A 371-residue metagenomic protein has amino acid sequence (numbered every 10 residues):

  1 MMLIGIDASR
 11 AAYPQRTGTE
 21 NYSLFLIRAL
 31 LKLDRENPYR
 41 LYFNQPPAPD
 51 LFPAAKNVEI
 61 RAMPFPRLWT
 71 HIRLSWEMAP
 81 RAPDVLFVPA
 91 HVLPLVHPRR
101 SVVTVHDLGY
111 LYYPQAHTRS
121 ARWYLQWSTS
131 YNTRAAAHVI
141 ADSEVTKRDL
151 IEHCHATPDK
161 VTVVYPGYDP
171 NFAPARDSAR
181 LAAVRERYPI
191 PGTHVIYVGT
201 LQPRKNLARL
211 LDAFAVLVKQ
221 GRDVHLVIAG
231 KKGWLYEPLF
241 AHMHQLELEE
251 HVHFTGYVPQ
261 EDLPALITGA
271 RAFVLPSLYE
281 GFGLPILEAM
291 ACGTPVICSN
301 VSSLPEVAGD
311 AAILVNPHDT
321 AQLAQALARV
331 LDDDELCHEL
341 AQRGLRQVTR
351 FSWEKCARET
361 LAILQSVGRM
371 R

Functional and structural regions predicted by a protein language model:
M1-R371: Carbohydrate transferase catalytic cores enriched for Leloir-type hexosyltransferases
